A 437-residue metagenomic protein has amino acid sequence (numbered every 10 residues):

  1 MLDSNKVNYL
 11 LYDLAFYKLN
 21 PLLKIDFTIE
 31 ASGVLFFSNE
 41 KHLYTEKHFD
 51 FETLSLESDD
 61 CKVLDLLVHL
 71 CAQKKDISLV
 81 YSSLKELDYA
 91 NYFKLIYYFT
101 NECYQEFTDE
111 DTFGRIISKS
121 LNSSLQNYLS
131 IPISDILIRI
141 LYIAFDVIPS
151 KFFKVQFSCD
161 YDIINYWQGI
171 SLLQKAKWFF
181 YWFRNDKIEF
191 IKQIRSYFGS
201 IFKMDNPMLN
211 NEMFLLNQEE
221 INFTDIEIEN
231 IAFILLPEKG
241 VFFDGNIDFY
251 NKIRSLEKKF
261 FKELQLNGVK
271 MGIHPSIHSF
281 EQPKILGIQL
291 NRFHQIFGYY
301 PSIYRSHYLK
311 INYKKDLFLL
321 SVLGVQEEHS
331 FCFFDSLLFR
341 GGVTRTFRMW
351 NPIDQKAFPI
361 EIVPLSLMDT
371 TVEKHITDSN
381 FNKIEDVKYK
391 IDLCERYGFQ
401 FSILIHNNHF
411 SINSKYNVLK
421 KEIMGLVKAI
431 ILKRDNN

Functional and structural regions predicted by a protein language model:
M1, L11, I29, G33 (+2 more regions): Catalytic domains of cell-wall/extracellular-matrix polysaccharide-remodeling enzymes, centered on de-N-acetylation
M1-K252, R345, P352-N437: Terminal accessory/targeting
K24, G272, S336-G341, F399: Glycine-centered flexibility motif
D160, H274, L320: Conserved hydrophobic/aromatic pocket- or pore-lining residues that grip, position, or stack substrates in active sites
W167, I188-K192, Q218-I311, N407: Metal-dependent polysaccharide deacetylase catalytic core of the NodB/CE4 family, i.e., the active-site-bearing domain
M213, S255-L266, I288-Q295, K315-V322 (+2 more regions): Alpha-helical scaffolding segments of alpha/beta enzyme cores, especially the outer helices of TIM-barrel or partial
H274, S330-C332, L404-N408: Short acidic/histidine-rich active-site segments
